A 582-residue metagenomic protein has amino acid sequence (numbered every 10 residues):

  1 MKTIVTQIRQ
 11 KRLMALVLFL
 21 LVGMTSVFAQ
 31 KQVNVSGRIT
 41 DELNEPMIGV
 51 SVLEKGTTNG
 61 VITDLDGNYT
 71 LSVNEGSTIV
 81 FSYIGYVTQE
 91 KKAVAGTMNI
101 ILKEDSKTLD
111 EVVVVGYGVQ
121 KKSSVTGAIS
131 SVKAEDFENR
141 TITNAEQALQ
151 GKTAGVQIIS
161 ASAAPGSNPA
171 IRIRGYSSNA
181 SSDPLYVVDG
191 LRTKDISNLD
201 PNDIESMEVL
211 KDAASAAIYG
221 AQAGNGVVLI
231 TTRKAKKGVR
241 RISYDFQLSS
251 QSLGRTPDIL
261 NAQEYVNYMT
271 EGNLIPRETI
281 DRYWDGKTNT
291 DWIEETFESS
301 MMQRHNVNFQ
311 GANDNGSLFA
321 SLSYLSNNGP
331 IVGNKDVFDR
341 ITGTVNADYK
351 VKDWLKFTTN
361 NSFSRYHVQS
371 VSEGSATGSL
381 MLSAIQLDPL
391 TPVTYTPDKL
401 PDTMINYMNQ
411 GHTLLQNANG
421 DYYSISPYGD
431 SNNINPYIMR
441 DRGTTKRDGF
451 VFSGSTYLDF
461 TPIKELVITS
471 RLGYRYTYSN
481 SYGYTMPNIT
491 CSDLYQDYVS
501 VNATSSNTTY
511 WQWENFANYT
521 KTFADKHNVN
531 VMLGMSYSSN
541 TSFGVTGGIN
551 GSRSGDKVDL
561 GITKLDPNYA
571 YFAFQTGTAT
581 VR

Functional and structural regions predicted by a protein language model:
M1-T344, Y349-T358, S453, G547 (+1 more regions): Short, small/polar-rich motifs associated with maturation and membrane association, primarily at protein termini
L149, A154, P389-L390, K464 (+1 more regions): Proline-centered flexible-loop/turn and helix-kink motifs
K237-N289, P330-D336, T344-V451, T469-R582: Surface-exposed loop/interface segments of Gram-negative outer-membrane beta-barrel transport/assembly proteins
F309, P462-K464: Long hydrophobic segments that form regular secondary structure
